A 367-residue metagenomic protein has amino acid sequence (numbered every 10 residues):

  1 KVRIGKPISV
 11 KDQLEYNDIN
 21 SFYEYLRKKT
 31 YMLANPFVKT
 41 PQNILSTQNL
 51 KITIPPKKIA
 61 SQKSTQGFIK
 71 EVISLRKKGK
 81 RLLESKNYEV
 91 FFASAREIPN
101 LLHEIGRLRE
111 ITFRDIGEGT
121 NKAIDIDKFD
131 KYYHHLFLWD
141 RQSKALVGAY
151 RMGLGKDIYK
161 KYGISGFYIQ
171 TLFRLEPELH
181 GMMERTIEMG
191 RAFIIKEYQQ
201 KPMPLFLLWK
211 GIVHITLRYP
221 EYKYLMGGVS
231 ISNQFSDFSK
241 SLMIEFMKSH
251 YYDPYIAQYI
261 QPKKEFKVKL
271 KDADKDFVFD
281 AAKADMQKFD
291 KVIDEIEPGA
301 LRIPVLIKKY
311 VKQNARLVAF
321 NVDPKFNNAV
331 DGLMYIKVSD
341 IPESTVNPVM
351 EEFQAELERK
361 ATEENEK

Functional and structural regions predicted by a protein language model:
K1-S61, K275-A281: Non-catalytic C-terminal accessory region of glycerolipid acyltransferases and related lyso-lipid remodeling enzymes
K6-I8, S94, R191-K196: Short, histidine-centered active-site or binding-site loop motifs used for metal coordination, general acid-base
E15-K28, M32, L208-W209, R302-K308 (+1 more regions): C-terminal/domain-terminus segments
K57-R96: Conserved N-terminal entry element of GNAT/NAT acetyltransferase domains
L82-D125, K131-H135, W139-Q142, V147-G148: Short amphipathic alpha-helix that is part of the acyltransferase structural core
T120-A123, D157-R316, N321-D331: Acyl-donor binding region in acyl/amide transferases
Y150-K156: Short beta->alpha transition motifs characteristic of CBS
D331, A355-E366: Long, compositionally biased intrinsically disordered regions
